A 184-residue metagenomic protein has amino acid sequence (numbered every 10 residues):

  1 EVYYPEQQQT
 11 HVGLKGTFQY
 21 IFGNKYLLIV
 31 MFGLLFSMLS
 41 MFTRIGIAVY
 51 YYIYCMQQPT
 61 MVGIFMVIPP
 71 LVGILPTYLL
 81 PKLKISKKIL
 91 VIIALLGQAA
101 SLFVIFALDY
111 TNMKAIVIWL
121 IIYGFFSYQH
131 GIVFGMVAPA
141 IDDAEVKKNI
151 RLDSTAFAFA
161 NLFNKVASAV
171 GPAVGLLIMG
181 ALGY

Functional and structural regions predicted by a protein language model:
E1-Y184: Membrane-embedded alpha-helical bundles of multi-pass transporters/translocases, especially carrier/permease families
